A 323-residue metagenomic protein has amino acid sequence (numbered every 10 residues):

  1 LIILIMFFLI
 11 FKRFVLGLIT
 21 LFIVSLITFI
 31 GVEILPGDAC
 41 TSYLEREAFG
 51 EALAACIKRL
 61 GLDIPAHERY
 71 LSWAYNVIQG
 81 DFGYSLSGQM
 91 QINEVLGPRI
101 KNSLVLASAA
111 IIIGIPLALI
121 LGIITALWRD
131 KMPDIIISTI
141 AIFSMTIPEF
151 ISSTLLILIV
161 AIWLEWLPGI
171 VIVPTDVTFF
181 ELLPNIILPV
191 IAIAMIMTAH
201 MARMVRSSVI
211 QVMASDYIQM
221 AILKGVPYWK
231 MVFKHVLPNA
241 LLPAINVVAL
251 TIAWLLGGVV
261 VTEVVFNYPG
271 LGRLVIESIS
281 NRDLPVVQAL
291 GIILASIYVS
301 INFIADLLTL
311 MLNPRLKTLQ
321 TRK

Functional and structural regions predicted by a protein language model:
I2-L4, D63-L119: An internal, D/E-rich "acidic patch" concept
I5-L9, G97-D134, E149, I162 (+1 more regions): Alpha-helical transmembrane segments of integral membrane proteins, especially multi-pass inner/plasma-membrane
F11-G17, L21: N-terminal signal-anchor/signal peptide hydrophobic helix marking the start of the first transmembrane segment
F14, C56, L60, A66-F82 (+9 more regions): Hydrophobic alpha-helical segments of integral membrane proteins, encompassing both true transmembrane helices
G17, S25, E47, I115 (+5 more regions): Residue-level recognition of pore/gate-forming positions within transmembrane alpha-helices of multi-pass
L21-L71, L164-N185: Hydrophobic alpha-helical transmembrane segments of membrane transport/permease proteins and related membrane-embedded
I27-I34, I64, S72-Y75, T139-I170 (+1 more regions): Membrane-water interface segments at the C-terminal ends of transmembrane alpha-helices in multi-pass inner-membrane
